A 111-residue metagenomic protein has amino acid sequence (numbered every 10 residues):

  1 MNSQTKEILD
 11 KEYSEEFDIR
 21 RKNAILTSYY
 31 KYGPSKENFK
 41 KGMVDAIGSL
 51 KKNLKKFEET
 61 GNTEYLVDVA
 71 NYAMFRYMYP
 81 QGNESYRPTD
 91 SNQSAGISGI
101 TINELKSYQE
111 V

Functional and structural regions predicted by a protein language model:
M1-V111: Flexible "arm" and connector segments at domain edges
